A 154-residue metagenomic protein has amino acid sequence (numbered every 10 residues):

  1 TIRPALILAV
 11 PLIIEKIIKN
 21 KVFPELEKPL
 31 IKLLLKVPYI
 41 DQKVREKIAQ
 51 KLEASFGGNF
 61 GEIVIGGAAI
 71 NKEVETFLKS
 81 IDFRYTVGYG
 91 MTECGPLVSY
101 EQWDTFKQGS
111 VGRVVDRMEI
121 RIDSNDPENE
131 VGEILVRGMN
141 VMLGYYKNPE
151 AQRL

Functional and structural regions predicted by a protein language model:
P4-E62: Alpha-helical "lid/cap" subdomains adjacent to substrate-binding clefts that gate access and reposition the ligand
I7, V44-L154: Conserved AMP-binding/adenylate-forming
